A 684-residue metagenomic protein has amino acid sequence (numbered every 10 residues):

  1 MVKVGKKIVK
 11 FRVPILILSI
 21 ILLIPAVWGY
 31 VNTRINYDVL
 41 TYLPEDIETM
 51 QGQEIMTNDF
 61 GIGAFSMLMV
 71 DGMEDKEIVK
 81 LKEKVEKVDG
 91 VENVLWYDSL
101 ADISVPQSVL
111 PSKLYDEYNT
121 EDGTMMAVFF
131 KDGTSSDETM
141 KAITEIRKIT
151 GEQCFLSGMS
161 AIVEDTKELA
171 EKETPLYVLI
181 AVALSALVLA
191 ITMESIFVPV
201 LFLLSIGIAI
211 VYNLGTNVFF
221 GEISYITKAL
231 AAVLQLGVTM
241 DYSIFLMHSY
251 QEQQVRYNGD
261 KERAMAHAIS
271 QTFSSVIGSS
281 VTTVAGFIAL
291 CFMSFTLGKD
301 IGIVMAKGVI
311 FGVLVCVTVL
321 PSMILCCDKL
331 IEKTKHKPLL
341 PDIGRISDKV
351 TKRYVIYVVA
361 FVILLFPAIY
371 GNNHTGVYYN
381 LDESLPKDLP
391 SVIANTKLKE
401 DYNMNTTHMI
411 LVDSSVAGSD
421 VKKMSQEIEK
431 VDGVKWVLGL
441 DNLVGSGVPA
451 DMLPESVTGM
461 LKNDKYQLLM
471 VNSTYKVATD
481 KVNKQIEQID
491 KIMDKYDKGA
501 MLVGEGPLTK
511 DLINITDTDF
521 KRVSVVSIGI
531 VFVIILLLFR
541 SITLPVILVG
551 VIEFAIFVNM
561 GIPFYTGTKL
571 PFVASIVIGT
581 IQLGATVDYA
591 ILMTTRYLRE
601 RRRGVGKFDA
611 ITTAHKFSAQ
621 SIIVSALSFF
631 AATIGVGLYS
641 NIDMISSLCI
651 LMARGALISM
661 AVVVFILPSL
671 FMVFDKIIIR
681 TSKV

Functional and structural regions predicted by a protein language model:
M1-I35, T41, T134-Y379, D494-V684: Membrane-embedded transmembrane helical bundles of large multi-pass transporters/channels
E45-S66, V70-V163, G376-L544, G550-K569: Structured non-transmembrane domains adjacent to transmembrane bundles in polytopic membrane proteins
